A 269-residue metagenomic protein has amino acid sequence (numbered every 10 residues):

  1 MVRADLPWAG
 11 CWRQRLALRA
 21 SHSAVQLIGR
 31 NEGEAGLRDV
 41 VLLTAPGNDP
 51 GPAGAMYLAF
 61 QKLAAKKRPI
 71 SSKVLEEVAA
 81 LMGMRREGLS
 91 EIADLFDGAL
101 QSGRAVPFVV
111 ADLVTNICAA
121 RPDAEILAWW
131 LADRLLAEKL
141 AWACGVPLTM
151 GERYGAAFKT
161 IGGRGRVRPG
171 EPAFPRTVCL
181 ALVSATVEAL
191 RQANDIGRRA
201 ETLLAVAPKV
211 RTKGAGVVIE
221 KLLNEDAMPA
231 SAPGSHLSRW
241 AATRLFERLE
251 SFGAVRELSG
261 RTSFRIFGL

Functional and structural regions predicted by a protein language model:
M1-L269: FIC/Doc superfamily catalytic core
